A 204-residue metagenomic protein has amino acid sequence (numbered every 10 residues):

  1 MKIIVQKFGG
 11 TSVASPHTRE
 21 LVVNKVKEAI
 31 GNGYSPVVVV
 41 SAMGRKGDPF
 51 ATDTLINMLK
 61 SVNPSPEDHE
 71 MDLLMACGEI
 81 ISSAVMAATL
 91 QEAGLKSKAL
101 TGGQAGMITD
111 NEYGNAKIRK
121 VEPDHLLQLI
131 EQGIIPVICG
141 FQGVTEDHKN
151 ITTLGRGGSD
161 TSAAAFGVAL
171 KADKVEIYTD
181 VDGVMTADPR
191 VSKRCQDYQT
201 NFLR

Functional and structural regions predicted by a protein language model:
M1-R204: Nucleotide/pyrophosphate-binding catalytic subdomain
